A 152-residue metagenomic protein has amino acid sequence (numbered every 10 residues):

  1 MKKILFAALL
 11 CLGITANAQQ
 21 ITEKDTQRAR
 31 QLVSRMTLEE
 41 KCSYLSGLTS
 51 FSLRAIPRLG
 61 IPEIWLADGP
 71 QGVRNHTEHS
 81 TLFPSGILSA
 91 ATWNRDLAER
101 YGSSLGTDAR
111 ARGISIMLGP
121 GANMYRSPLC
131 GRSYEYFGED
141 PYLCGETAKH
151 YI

Functional and structural regions predicted by a protein language model:
I4-G13: Sec-dependent N-terminal signal peptides
I14-A18: Sec/Tat signal peptide C-region and signal peptidase I cleavage site
Q19-I152: N-terminal beta-rich core of secreted/periplasmic extracellular enzymes
